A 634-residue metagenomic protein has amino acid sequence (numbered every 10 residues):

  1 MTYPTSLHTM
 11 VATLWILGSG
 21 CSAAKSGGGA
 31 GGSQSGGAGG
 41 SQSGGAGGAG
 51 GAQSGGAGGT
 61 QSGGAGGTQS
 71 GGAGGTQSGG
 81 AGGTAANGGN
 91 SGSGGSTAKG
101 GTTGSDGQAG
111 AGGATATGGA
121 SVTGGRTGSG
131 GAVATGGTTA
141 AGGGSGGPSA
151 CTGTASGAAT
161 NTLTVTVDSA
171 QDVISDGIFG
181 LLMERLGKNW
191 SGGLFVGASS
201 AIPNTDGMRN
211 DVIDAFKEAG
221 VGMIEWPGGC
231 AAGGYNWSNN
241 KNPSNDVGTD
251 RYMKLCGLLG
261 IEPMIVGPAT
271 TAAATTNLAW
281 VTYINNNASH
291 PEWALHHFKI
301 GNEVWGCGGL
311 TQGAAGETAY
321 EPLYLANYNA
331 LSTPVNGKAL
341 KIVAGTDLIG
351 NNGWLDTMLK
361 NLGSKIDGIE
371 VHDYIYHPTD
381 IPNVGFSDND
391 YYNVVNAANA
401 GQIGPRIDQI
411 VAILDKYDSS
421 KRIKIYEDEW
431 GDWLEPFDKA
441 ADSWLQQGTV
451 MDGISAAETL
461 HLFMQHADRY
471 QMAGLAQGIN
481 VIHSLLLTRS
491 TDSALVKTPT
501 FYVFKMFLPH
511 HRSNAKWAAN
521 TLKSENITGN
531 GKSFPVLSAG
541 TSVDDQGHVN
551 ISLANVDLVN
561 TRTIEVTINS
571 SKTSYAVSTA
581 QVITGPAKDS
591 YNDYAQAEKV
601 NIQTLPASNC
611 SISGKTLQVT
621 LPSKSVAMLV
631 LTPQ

Functional and structural regions predicted by a protein language model:
M1-V11: Bacterial N-terminal signal peptides that target proteins for export
T9-S19: Bacterial N-terminal signal peptides
G18-S156: Ser/Thr-rich, Pro/Gly/Ala-heavy low-complexity intrinsically disordered linkers and tails of secreted extracellular
C151-D367, V371-N383, D408: N-terminal catalytic cores of secreted or lumenal carbohydrate-active enzymes
L186, I423-A539, D545-Q546: Aromatic/acidic polysaccharide-binding cleft in carbohydrate-active enzymes
G316-L460, S493, T521-K532: Noncatalytic carbohydrate-binding groove/subsite architecture in carbohydrate-active enzymes
S533-S574, A580, G585, K624-V630: Carbohydrate-binding surface patches
T573-L617, L621: Acidic, Ser/Thr/Pro-rich beta/coil linker or hinge segments at domain junctions
